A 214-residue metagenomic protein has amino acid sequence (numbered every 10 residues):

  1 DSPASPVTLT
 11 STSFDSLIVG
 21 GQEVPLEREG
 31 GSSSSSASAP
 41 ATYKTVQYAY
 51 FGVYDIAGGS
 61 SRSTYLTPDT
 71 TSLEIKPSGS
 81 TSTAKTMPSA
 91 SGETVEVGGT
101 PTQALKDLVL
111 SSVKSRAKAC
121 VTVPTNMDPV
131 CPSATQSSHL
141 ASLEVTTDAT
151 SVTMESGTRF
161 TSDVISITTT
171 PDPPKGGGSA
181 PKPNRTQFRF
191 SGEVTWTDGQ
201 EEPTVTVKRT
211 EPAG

Functional and structural regions predicted by a protein language model:
D1-G214: Short loop/turn and low-complexity linker motifs enriched in small/turn-promoting residues
